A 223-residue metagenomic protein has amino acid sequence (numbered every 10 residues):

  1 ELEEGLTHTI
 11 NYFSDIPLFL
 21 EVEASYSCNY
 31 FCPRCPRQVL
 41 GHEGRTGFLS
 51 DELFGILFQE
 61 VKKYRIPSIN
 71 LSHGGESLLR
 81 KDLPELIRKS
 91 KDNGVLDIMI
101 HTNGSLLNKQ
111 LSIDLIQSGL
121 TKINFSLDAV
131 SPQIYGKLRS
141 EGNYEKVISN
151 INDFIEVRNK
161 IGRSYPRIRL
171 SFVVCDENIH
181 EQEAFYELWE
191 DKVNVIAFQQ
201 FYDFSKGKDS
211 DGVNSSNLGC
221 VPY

Functional and structural regions predicted by a protein language model:
E1-K122, Q133, K137, E141 (+2 more regions): Conserved alpha-helical substructure of the radical SAM core
E23, G44, L49-E52, I56-Q59 (+1 more regions): Radical SAM enzyme [4Fe-4S]-AdoMet core and its adjacent flexible, acidic and glycine-rich loops/tails across
